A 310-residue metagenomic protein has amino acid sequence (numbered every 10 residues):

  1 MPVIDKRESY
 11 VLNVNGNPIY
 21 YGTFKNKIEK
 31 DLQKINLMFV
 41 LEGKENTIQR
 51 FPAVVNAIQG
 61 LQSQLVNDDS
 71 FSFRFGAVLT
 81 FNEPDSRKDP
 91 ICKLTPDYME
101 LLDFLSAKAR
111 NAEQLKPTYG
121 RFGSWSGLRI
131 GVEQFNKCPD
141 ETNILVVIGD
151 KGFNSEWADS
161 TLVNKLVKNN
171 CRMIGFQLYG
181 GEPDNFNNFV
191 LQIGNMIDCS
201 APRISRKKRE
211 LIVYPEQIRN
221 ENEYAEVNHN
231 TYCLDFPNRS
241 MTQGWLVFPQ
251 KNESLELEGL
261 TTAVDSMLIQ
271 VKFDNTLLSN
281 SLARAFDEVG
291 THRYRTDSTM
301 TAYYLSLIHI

Functional and structural regions predicted by a protein language model:
M1-K34, L65, A302-I308: Von Willebrand factor
Y10-N17, T47-V54, P117-G127: Phosphate/oxyanion-binding active-site loops and adjacent basic polyanion-contact surfaces
K27-D31, Q64-D69, G131-E141, N154-E156 (+1 more regions): Surface-exposed acidic, glycine-flexible loop patches that form ligand/cofactor-binding and adhesion interfaces
K30-T95, L128, I144-I148, G175-F176: Von Willebrand factor
Q59, V147-D198: Extracytoplasmic, non-cytosolic globular domains
C92-N143, G152-W157, Y179-N187: Von Willebrand factor
Y179-I308: P/S/T/G-enriched low-complexity
